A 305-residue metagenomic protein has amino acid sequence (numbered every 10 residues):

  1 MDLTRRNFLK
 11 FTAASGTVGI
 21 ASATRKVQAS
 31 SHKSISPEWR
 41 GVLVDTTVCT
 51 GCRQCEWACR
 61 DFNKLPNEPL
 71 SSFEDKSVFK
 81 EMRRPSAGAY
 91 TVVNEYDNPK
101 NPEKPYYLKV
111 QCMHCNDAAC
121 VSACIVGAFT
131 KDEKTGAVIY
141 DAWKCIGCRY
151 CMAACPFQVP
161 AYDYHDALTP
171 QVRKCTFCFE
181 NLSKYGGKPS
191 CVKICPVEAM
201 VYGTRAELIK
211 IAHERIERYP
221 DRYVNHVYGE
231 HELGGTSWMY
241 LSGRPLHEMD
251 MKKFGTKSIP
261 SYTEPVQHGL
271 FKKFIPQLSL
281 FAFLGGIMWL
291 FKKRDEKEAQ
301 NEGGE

Functional and structural regions predicted by a protein language model:
M1-G16: N-terminal secretory signal peptides and thylakoid transit peptides that target proteins across membranes
S22-A58, L284, F291-E305: C-terminal segment of N-terminal export signals and the immediately downstream linker at the start of the mature
T24-V27, H32, T50, Q54-F73 (+6 more regions): Iron-sulfur cluster-binding cysteine motifs and their immediate structural context in ferredoxin-like electron-transfer
P37, S86-G88, Y107, Y150 (+1 more regions): Short, solvent-exposed loop/turn segments at the edges of secondary structure
R40-V42, V48, E103-Y106, M113-C115 (+2 more regions): Short, flexible, mixed-charge glycine/proline-rich loop motifs that serve as phosphate/nucleic-acid-contacting
D75-N101: Aromatic- and Gly/Pro-rich amphipathic surface segment
E95-G127: Long, hydrophobic/aromatic-enriched structural stretches that serve as scaffold segments
V197-N301, E305: Long, compositionally biased charged/polar accessory segments in the mid-to-C-terminal portions of proteins
